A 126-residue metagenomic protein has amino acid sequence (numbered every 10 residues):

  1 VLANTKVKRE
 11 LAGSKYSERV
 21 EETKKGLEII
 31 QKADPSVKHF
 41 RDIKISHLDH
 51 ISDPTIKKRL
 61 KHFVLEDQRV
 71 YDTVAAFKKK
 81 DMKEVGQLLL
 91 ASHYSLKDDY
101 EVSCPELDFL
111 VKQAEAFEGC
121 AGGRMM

Functional and structural regions predicted by a protein language model:
V1-R124: C-terminal nucleotide
